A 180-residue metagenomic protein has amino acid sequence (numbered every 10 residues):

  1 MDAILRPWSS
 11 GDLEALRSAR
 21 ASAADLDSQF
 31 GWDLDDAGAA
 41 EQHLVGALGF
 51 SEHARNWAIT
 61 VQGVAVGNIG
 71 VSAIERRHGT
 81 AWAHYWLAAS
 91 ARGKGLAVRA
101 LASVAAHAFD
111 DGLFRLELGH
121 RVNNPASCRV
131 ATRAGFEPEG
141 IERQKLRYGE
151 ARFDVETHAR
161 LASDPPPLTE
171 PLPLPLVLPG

Functional and structural regions predicted by a protein language model:
M1-D25, N56-G180: Acyl-donor (CoA/ACP) binding surface of acyl/acetyltransferases
A24-G46: Conserved GNAT-fold acetyl-CoA-binding loop/helix
G46-A47, H107: A generic secondary-structure signal
A47-H53, F136: Short loop/turn motifs at secondary-structure junctions and domain boundaries
